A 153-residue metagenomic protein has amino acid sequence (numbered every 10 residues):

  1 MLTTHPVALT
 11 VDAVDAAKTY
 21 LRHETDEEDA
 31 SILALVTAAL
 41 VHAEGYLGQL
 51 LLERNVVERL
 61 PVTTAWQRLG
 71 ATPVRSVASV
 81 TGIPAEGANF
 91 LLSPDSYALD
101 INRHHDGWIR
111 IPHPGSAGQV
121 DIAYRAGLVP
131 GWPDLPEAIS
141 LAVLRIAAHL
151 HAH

Functional and structural regions predicted by a protein language model:
M1-H153: Divalent metal-cofactor coordination and adjacent catalytic microenvironments
